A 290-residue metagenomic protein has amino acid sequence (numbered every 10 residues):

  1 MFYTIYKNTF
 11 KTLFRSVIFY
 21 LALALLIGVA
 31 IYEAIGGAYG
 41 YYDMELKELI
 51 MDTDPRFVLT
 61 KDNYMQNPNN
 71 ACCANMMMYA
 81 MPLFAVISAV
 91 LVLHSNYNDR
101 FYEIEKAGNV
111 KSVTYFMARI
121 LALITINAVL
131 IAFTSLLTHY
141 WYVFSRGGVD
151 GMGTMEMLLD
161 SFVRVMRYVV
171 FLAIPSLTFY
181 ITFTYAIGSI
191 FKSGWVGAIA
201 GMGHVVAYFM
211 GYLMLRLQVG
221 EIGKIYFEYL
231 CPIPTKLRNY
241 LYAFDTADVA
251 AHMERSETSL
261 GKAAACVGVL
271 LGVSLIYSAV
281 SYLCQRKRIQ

Functional and structural regions predicted by a protein language model:
M1-L26: Aromatic- and glycine-rich beta-strand/loop motifs that create alpha-glucan
T12, S95, G108, H139 (+3 more regions): Transmembrane helix-loop junction
L21-A24, M117-A118, A200: Hydrophobic core positions of alpha-helical segments in small-molecule transporters and transporter systems
L26-A30, A122-L123, M202-V206, S274: Residue-level recognition of pore/gate-forming positions within transmembrane alpha-helices of multi-pass
G28-V92, M117-F191, S256-G261: Secretory targeting signals
G36-N70, W195-Q290: Terminal transmembrane helical anchor/hairpin motif
I87-G108, I120: Transmembrane helix boundary and interhelical loop/hinge segments in multi-pass membrane proteins
V110-S112: Short coil/turn motifs that cap or connect alpha-helices
